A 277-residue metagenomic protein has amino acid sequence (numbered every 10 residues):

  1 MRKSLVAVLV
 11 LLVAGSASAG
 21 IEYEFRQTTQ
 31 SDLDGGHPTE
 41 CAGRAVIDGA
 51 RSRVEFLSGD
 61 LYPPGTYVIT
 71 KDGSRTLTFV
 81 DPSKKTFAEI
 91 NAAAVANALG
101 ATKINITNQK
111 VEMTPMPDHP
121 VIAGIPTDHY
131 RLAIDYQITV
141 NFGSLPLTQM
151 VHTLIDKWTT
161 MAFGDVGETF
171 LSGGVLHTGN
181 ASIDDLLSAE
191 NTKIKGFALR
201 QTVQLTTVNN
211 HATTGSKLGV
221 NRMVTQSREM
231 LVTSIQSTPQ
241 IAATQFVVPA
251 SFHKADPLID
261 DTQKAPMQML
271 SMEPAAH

Functional and structural regions predicted by a protein language model:
M1-S4: Positively charged n-region of N-terminal signal peptides that target proteins for export
A7: Anion-recognition interface
V10-L11: Short, linear, compositionally biased motifs with a strong N-terminal bias
A14-S16: N-terminal signal peptide c-region/cleavage motif recognized by signal peptidases
A19-H277: Extended soluble regions of mature proteins
